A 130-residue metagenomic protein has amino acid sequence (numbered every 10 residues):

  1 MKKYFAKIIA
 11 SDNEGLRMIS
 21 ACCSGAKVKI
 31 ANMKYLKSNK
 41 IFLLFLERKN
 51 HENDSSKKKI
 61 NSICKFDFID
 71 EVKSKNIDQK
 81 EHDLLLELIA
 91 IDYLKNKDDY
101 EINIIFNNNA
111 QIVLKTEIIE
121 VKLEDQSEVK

Functional and structural regions predicted by a protein language model:
M1-K130: Surface-exposed, interaction-prone regions used to assemble/regulate multi-protein complexes
